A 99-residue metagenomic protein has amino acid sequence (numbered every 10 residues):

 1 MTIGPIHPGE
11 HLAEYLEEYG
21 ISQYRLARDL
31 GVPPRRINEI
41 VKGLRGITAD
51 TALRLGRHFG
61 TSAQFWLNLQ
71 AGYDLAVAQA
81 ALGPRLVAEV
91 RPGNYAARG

Functional and structural regions predicted by a protein language model:
M1-I21, N68: A short, Lys/Arg-rich alpha-helix, primarily the initiator
E18, D29, H58: Residues within the alpha-helical elements of helix-turn-helix
I21-E39: Short alpha-helical DNA-recognition segment
P33, L44, F59, Q70-Y73: The DNA-recognition helices of helix-turn-helix-type DNA-binding domains
L44-R57: Short, basic-rich loop-to-helix N-cap that marks the start of a DNA-contacting helix
L67-G99: Short, charged recognition helix plus adjacent turn of helix-turn-helix-like nucleic-acid-binding domains
